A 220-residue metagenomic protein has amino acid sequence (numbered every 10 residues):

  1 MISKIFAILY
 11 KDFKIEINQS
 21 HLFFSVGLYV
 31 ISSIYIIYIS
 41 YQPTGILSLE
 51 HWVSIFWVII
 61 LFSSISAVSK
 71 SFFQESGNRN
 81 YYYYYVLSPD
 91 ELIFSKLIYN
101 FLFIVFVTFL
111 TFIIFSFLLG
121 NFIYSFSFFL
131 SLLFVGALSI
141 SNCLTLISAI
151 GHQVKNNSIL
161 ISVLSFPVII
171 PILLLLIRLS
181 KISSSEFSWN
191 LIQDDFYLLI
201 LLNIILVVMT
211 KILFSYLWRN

Functional and structural regions predicted by a protein language model:
M1-V26: Aromatic- and glycine-rich beta-strand/loop motifs that create alpha-glucan
E16, I65-Y83: Transmembrane helix boundary and interhelical loop/hinge segments in multi-pass membrane proteins
S20-Q42, I55-S64, V163-L175, L201-T210: Hydrophobic alpha-helical transmembrane segments of multi-pass membrane transport/permease proteins
I37-Y38, W189-N220: Alpha-helical transmembrane segments of multi-pass membrane transporters/translocases
Q42-L47, H51, I113-L132, S180-F196: Membrane-interfacial helix-loop-helix connectors in multipass membrane proteins
P89-S116: Selective transmembrane-helix segments that form parts of the transport pathway or gating/packing helices in multipass
F134-F166, W218-N220: A structural motif at transmembrane helix-loop-helix junctions in multipass membrane proteins
C143-S148, I172-S185: Transmembrane alpha-helical segments of integral membrane proteins
